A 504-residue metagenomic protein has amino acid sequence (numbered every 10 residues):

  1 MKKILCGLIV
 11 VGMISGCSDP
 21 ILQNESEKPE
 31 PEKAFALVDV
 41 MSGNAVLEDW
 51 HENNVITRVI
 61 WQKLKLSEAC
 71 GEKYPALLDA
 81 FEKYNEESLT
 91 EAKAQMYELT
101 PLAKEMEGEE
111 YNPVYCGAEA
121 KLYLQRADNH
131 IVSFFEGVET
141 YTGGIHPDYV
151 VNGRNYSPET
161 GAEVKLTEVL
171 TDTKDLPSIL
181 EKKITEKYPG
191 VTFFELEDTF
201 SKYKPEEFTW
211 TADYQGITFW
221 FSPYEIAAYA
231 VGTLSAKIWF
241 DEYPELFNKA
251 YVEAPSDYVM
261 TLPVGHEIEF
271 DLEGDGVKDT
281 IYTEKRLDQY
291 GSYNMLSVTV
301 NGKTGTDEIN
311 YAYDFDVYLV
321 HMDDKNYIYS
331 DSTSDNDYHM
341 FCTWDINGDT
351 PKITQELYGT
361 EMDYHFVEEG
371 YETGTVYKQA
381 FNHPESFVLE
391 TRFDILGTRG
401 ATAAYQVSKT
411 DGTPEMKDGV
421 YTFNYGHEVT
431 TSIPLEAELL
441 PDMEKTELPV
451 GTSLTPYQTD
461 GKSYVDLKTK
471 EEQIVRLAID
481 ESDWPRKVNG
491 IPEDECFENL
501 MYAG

Functional and structural regions predicted by a protein language model:
M1-L8: Positively charged n-region of N-terminal signal peptides that target proteins for export
M13-G16: C-terminal motif of bacterial Sec signal peptides marking the signal peptidase cleavage site
S18-E273, Y282, R286-L287, Y293 (+3 more regions): Compositionally biased intrinsically disordered regions enriched in Thr/Gly
E30, A34-N44, A212-G265, I346-G504: Acidic, small-residue rich beta-repeat scaffolds with periodic aromatic anchors
N129-F135, D324-Y329, P384-V388: Short, hydrophobic/aromatic-rich segments at coil-to-beta transitions
G153, G291-V300, F341-T343, T402-A404: Hydrophobic beta-strand positions in blades of beta-propellers and related beta-sheet-rich domains
F270-T280, H321-I328, E385, Y425: Acidic, glycine-anchored loop motifs typical of Ca2+
T304-N310: A short beta-strand motif characteristic of beta-propeller blades
